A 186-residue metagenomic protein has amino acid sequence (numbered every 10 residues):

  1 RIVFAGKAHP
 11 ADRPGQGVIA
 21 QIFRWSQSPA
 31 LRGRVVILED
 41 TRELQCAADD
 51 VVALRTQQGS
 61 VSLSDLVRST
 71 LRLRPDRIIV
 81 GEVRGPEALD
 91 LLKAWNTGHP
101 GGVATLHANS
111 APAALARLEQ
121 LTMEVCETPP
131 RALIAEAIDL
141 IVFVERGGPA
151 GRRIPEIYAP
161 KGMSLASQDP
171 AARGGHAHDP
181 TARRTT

Functional and structural regions predicted by a protein language model:
R1-Q27, D40: Glycine-rich phosphate-binding P-loop
V3, V36-I37, A53, I79-V80 (+1 more regions): Structured core elements
D12, E145, G151-R152, A172 (+1 more regions): Short, intrinsically disordered low-complexity segments
I19-F23, V61-S64, L89, P112: Alpha-helical membrane and juxtamembrane elements of multi-pass inner-membrane transport and channel proteins
S26-L71, A114-L118: P-loop NTPase switch/communication element
L44-C46, T70-M163: Conserved P-loop NTPase nucleotide-binding/switch module
A166-T186: C-terminal regions of RecA-like/P-loop NTPase motor modules
